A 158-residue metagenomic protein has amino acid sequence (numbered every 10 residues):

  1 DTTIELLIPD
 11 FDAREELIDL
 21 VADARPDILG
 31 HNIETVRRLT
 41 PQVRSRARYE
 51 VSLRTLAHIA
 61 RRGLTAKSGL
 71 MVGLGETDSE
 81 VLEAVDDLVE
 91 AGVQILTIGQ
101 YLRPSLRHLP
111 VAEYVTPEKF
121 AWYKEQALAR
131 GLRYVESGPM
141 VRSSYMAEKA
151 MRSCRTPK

Functional and structural regions predicted by a protein language model:
D1-L17, V21-A57, K67-M71, I95-T97: Core AdoMet radical
E50-K67, V72-K158: Auxiliary Fe-S-binding modules of radical SAM enzymes
